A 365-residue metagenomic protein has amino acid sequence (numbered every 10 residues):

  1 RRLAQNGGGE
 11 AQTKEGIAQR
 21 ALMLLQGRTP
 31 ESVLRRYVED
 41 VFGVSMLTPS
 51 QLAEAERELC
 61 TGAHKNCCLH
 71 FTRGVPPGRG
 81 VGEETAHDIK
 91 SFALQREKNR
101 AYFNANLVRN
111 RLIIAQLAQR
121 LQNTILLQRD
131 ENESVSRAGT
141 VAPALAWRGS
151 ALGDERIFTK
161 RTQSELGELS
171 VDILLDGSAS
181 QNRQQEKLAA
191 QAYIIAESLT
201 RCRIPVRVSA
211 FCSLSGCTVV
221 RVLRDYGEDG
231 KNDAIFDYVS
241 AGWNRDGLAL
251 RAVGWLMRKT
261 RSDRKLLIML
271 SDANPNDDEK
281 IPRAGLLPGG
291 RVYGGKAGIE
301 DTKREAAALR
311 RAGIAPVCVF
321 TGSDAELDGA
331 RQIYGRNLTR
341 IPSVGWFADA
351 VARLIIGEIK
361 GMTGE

Functional and structural regions predicted by a protein language model:
R1-A118, Q128, S134-V135, N337-P342 (+2 more regions): Extended non-core architectural segments that shape protein topology and connectivity
A86-E365: Acidic, glycine-rich A-domain
